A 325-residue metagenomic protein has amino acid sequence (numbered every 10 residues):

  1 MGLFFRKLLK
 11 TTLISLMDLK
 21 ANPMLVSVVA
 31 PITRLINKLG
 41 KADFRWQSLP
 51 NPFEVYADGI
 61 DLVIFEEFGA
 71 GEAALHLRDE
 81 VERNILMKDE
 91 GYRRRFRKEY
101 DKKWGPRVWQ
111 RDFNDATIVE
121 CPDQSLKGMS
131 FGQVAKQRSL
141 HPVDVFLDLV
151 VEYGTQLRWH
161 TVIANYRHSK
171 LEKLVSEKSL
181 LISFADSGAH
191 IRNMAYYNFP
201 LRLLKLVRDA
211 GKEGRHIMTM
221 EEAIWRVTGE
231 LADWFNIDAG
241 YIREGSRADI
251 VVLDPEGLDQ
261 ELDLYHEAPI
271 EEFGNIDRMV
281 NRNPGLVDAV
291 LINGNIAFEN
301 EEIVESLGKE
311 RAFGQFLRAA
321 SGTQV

Functional and structural regions predicted by a protein language model:
M1-H216: Active-site neighborhoods of metal-dependent hydrolases
L9, A42-W46, K178, G240 (+2 more regions): Structural beta-strand/beta-sheet cores of well-ordered domains, especially the beta-sheet scaffolds that support
Q47, S139, D186, A223 (+4 more regions): Divalent metal-coordination and catalytic microenvironments
L149-V150, V227, D249: A general structural motif at alpha-helix termini
L157-N165, L171, T219-E222, A232-H266: Acidic, glycine-enriched loop/beta-strand segments at the rims of small-molecule binding/catalytic pockets
K173-L180, A185, Y197-F199, V252-K309: C-terminal cap of metal-dependent C-N hydrolases
R208-D233: Gly/His-enriched, cation/cofactor- and phosphate-binding structural elements
E299-V325: Intein/HINT protein-splicing elements and their conserved insertion hotspots or analogous self-processing inserts
